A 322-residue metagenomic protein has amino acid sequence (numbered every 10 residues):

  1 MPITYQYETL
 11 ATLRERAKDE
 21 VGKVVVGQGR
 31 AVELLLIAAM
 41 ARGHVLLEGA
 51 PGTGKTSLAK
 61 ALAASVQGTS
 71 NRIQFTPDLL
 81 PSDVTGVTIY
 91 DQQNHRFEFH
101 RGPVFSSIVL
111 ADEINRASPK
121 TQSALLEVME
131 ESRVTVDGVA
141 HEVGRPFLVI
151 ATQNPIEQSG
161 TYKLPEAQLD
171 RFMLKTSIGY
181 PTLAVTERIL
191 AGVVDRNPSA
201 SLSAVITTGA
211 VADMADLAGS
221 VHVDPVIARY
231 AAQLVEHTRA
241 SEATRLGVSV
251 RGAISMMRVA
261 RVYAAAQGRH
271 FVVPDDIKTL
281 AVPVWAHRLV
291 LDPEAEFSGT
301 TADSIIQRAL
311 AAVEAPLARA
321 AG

Functional and structural regions predicted by a protein language model:
P2-T4, E8, A240-G322: C-terminal engagement/docking regions of AAA+ P-loop ATPases
Y7-A50: Pre-Walker A (pre-P-loop) alpha-helix and adjacent loop at the N terminus of AAA/AAA+ ATPase modules, a conserved
E33-I37, Y90-L110, V139: Conserved alpha-helical scaffold flanking the Walker A/P-loop in AAA+ ATPase domains
A39-T76: Walker A/P-loop
G49, D112-E113, A124: Walker B catalytic acidic pair
A50, V84, T152: P-loop (Walker A) phosphate-binding loop of NTP-binding proteins
S65-Q93: AAA+/P-loop NTPase substrate/partner-engagement loops
D91-R96, A117, T121, M129-V221 (+1 more regions): Canonical AAA+ ATPase core
